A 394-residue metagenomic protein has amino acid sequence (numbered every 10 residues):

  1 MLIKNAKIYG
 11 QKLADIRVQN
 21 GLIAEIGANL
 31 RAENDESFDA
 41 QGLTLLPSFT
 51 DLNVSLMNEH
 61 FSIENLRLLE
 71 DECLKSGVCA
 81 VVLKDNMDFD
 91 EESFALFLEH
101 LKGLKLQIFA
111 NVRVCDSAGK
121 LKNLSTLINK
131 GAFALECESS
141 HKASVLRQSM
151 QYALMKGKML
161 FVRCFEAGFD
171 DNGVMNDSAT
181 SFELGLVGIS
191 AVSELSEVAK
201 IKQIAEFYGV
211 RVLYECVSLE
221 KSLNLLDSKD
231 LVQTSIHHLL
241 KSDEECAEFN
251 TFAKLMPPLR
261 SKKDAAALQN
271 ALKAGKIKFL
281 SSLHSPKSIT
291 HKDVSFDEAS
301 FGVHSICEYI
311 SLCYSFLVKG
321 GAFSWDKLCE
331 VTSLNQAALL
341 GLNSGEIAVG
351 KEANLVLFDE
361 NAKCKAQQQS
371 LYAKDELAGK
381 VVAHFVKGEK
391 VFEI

Functional and structural regions predicted by a protein language model:
M1-A32, V212: N-terminal metal-binding scaffold of metallo-dependent hydrolase/deaminase domains
M1-N5, Q19, R31-C79, L83: Replace "His-x-His-based motif
A6, G21, G42, N53 (+12 more regions): Divalent metal-coordination and catalytic microenvironments
L43-T44, E59-F133, A143, R147-M155 (+1 more regions): Alpha-helical scaffold segments that flank or form the walls of functional sites
L96, K122-L280: Histidine/acidic residue-rich metal-binding segments in metalloenzymes
E183-G209, K273, F279, S285-V356: His/Asp/Glu-enriched, well-ordered alpha-helical/loop segment that forms or immediately abuts the divalent-metal
S295-E298, K351-I394: C-terminal cap of metal-dependent C-N hydrolases
